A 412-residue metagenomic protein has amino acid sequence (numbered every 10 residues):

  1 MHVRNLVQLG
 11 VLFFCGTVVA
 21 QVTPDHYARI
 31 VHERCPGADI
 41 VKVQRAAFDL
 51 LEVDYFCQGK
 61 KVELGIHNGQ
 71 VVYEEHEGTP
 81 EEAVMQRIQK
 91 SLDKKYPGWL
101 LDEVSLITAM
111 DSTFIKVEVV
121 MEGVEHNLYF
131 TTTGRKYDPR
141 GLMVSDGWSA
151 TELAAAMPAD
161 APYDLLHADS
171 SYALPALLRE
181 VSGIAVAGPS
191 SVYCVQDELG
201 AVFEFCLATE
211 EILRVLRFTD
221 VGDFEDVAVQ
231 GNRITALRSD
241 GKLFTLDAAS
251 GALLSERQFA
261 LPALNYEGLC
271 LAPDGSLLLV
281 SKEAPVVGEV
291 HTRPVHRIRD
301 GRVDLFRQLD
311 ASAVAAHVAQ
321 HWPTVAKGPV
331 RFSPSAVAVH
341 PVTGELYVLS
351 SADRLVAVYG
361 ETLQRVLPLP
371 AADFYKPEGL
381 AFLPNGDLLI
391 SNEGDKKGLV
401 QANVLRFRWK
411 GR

Functional and structural regions predicted by a protein language model:
M1-P24: Bacterial Sec-dependent N-terminal signal peptides
Q21-D39, T79-L100: Short, non-transmembrane alpha-helical segments in secretory-pathway proteins
A28-C57, S171-S190: N-terminal targeting signals for Sec/Tat export/insertion, comprising classic cleavable signal peptides
D39-C57, L100-M121: A cross-family detector of function-defining hotspots
D49-L51, K60-V62, P97, T113-I115 (+4 more regions): Envelope-exposed proteins and targeting segments
L50-G78, V119-L142: Amphipathic N-proximal alpha-helical interface segments
Q89-T113, N392-D395: A short, charged
D146-R412: Sequence/structural signature of beta-propeller domains
